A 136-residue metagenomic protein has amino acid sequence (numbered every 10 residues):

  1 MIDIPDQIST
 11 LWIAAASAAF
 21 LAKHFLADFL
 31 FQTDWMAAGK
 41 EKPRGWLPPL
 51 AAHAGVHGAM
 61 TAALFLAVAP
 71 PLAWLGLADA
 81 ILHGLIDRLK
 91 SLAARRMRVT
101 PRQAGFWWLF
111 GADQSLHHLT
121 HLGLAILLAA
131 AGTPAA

Functional and structural regions predicted by a protein language model:
M1-A136: Hydrophobic alpha-helical transmembrane segments
